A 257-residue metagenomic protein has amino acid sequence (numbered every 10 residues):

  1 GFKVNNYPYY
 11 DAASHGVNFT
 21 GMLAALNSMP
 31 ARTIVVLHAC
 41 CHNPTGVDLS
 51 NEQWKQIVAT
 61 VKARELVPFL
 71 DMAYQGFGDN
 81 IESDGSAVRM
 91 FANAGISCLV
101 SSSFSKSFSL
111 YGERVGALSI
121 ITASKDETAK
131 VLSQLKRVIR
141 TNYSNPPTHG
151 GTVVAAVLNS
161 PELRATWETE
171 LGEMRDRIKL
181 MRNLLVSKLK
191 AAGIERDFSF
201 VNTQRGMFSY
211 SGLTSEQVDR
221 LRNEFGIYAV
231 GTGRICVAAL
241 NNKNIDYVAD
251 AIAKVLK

Functional and structural regions predicted by a protein language model:
G1-F2: Substrate-binding/gating loop at the entrance of the active-site cleft, primarily in PLP-dependent aminotransferase-like
Y9-F77: Active-site phosphate-binding strand-loop segment of PLP-dependent enzymes
L23, D126, S187-A191, L213-K257: PLP-dependent enzyme catalytic core of the Aspartate aminotransferase-like
A24, E52-A59, S86-M90, L184 (+1 more regions): Alpha-helical scaffolding segments of alpha/beta enzyme cores, especially the outer helices of TIM-barrel or partial
D84-K130, Q134: Active-site PLP attachment segment
L132-G151, V157-V186: Structural signature of PLP-dependent enzymes
T166-E224: Conserved PLP-binding catalytic core of the aspartate aminotransferase-like
